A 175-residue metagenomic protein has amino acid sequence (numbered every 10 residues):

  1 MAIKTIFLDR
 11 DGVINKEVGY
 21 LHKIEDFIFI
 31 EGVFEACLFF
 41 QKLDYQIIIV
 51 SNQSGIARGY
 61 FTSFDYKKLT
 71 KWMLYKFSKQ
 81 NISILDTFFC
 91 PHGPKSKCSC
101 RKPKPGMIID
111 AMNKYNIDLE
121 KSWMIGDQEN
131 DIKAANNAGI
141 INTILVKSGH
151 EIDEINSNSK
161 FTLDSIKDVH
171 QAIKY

Functional and structural regions predicted by a protein language model:
M1-I48: Active-site neighborhood of HAD-like aspartate-dependent phosphohydrolases
I14-E31, I56-D65, Q80-I82, H92-S99: Metal-dependent phosphoesterase signature
V33, C37-T70, D86-G93, A135: Substrate-recognition element of Asp-dependent hydrolases with the DxDx(T/V) motif
G59-L74, K79, C98-A111: Short, electropositive alpha-helical surface patch
F77-S83, N116: Short helix-capping segments at alpha-helix termini
K79-Q80, S96-C100, I108, I125 (+1 more regions): Short acidic, glycine/proline-enriched helix-loop-strand junctions
K102-E129: Conserved Lys-Pro-Asp/Glu-containing loop-to-beta segment of HAD-superfamily phosphomonoesterases, centered on
M124-D164: Acidic, Mg2+-coordinating phosphoryl-transfer loop and its flanking beta/alpha structural elements, shared across
